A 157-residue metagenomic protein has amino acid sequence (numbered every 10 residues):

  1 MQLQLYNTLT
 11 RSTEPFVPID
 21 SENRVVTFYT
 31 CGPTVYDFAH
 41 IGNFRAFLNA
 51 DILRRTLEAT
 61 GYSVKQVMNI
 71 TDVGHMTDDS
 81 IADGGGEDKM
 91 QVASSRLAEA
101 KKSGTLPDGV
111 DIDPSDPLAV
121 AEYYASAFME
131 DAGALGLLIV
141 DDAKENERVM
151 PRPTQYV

Functional and structural regions predicted by a protein language model:
M1-V157: NTP-dependent nucleotidyl-transfer catalytic core
